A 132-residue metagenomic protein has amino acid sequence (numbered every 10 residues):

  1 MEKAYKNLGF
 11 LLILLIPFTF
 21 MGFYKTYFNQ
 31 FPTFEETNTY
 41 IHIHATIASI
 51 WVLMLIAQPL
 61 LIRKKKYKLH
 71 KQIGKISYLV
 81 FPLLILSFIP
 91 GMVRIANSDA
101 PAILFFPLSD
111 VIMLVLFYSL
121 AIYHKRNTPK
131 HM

Functional and structural regions predicted by a protein language model:
M1-M132: Alpha-helical membrane insertion/targeting regions
